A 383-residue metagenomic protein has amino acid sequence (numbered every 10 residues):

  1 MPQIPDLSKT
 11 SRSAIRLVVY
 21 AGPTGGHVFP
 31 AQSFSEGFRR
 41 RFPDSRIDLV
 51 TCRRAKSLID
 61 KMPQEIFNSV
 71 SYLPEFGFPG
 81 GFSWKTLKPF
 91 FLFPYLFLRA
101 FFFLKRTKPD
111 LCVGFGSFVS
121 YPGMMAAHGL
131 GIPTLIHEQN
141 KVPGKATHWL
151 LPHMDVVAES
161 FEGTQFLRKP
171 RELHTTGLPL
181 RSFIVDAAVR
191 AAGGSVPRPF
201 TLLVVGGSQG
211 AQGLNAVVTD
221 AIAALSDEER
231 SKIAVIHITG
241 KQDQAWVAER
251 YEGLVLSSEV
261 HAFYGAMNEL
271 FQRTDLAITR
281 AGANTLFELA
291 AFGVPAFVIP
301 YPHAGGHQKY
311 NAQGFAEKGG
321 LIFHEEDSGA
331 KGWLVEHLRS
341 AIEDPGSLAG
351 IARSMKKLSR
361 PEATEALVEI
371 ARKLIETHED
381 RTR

Functional and structural regions predicted by a protein language model:
Q3-I4, R360-R383: C-terminal alpha-helical cap of glycosyltransferases
D6, I15-G22, R39-L92, K241-D243 (+1 more regions): Conserved nucleotide-sugar phosphate-binding/catalytic loop shared by glycosyltransferases and other
G37-R39, L49-I66, V189-R190, G194-L276 (+2 more regions): Donor-nucleotide binding loops and adjacent catalytic segments primarily of GT-B fold Leloir glycosyltransferases
N68, H128-V189: Active-site-proximal region of nucleotide-activated glycan assembly enzymes, centered on histidine/acidic-rich loops
P79-L111, G129: An amphipathic, basic-hydrophobic alpha-helix
P109-L111, Q272-L286, V294: Acidic donor-binding loop of glycosyltransferase active sites
K318, F323-E325, G329-G346: C-terminal "capping" alpha-helix adjacent to the active site of nucleotide-linked donor transferases in cell-envelope
S347-P361: A short, well-ordered alpha-helix in the C-terminal region of glycosyltransferases
